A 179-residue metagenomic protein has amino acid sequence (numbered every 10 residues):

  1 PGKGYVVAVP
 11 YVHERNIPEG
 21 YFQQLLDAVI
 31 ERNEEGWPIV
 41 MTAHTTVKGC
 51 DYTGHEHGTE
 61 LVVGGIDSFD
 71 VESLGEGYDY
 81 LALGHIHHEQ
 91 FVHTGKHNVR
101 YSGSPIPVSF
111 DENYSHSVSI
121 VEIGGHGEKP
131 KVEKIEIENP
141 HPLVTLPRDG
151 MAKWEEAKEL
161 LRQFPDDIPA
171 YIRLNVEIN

Functional and structural regions predicted by a protein language model:
P1-N179: Extended recognition/assembly regions associated with phosphoester-bond processing machinery
